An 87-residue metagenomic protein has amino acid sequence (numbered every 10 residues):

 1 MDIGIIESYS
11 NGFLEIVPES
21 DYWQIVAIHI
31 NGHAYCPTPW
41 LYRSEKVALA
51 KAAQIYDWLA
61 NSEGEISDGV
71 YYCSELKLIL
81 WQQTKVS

Functional and structural regions predicted by a protein language model:
M1-Q24, K77-V86: Short N-terminal "domain-start" leader segments that mark the transition from disordered tails or signal peptides into
I5-E7, I16, Y42, G64 (+1 more regions): Short, exposed beta-strand/loop patches in secreted or surface proteins that constitute
P18-Y35, G69-C73: A short, compositionally biased N-terminal segment around positions ~18-40 that is enriched in charged/polar residues
H29-K51: A short, exposed loop/beta-hairpin motif centered on an aromatic-Gly-Thr core
E45-E65: A contiguous, mid-protein "functional segment" used to position or interact with cofactors/ions or partner subunits
W58-S87: Short, mixed-charge low-complexity intrinsically disordered segments
